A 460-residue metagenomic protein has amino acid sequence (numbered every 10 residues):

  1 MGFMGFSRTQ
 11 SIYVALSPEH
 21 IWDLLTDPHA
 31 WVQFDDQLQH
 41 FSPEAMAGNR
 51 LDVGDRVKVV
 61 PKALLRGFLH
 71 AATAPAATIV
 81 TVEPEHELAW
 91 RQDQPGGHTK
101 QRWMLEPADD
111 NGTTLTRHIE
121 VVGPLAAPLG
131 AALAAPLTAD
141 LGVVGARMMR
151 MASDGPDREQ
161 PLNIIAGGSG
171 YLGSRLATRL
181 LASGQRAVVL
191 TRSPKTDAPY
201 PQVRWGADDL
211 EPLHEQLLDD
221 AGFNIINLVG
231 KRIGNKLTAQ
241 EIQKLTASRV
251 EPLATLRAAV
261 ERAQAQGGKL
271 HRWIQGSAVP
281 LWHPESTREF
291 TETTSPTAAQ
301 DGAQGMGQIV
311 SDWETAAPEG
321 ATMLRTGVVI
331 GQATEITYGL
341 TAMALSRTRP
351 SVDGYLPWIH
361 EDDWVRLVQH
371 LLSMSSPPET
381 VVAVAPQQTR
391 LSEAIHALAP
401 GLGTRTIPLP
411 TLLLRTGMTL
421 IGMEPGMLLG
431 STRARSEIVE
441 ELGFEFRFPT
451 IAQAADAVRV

Functional and structural regions predicted by a protein language model:
M1-G48: Hydrophobic ligand-binding cavity/cleft-lining segments
V121-Q160: A conserved amphipathic terminal alpha-helix motif
D157-L162, L367-I421, D456-V458: Mid/C-terminal beta-alpha module of Rossmann-like enzyme folds, strongest in SDR-family dehydrogenases/epimerases
Q160-S183: N-terminal Rossmann NAD(P)H-binding glycine-rich loop of SDR-like oxidoreductase domains
P199-L253: NAD(P)H-binding glycine-rich loop region in Rossmannoid oxidoreductase-like domains and their noncatalytic homologs
A254-D301: Conserved Rossmann-fold NAD(P)-dependent oxidoreductase catalytic core, especially the SDR/UDP-sugar
R262, A298-T322: Active-site Tyr-X1-5-Lys
S277, E314-A333: Conserved beta-loop-beta element that borders a ligand/cofactor-binding pocket
